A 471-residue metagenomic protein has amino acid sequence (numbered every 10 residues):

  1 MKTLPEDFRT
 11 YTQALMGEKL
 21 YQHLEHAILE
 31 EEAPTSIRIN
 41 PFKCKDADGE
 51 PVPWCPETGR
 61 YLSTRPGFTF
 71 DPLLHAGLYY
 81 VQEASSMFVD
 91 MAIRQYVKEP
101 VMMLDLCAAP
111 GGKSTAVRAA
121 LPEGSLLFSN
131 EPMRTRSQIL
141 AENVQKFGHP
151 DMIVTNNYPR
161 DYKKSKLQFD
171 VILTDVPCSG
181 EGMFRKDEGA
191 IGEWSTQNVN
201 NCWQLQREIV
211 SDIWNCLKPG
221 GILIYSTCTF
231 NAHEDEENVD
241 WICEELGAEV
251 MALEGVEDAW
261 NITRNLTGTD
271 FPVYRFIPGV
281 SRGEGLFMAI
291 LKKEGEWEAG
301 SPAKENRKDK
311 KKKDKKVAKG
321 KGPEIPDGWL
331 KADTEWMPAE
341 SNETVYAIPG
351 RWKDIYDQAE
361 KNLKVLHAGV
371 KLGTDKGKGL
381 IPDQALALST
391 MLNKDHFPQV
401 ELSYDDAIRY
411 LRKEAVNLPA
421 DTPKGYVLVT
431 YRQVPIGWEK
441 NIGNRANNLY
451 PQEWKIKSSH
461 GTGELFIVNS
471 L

Functional and structural regions predicted by a protein language model:
M1-K45, E294-L471: Polybasic, low-complexity RNA-engagement segments
P56-Q95, L449-P451: Class I SAM-dependent transferase core
E99-A109: Conserved class I S-adenosyl-L-methionine
P110-E123: Conserved SAM-binding loop of SAM-dependent methyltransferases across substrates and taxa, primarily the Class I
P122, L217-P219: Helix-to-beta-strand junctions that scaffold the AdoMet/dcAdoMet cofactor pocket in Class I SAM-dependent enzymes
N130-L167, T174: S-adenosyl-L-methionine
T135, D170-S211, C228-E236: Mobile active-site "lid"/loop adjacent to the S-adenosyl-L-methionine
F169, I222-Y225, F230-D354: Class I S-adenosyl-L-methionine
